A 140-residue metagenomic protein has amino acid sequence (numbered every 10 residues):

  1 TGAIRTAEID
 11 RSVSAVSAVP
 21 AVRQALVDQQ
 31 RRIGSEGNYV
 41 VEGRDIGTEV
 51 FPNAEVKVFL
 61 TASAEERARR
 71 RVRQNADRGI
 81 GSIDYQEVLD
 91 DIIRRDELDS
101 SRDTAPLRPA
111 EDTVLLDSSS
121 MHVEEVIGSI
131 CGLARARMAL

Functional and structural regions predicted by a protein language model:
T1-N38, E65, R69, D77 (+3 more regions): ATP-dependent small-molecule kinase phosphotransfer cores that center on conserved nucleotide phosphate-binding segments
I4-T6, E49-F51, P106-A110: Short, flexible turn/loop "capping" segments at secondary-structure junctions
S12, V41, D117-S118: Thr-Gly-centered strand-to-loop micro-motif
A25-F59: Phosphate/Mg2+-binding loops and adjacent switch elements in nucleotide/diphosphate-handling enzyme cores
D45-G47, A62-A68, R73, S120-V123: Conserved nucleotide-binding/hydrolysis micro-motifs of P-loop NTPases
V56, P106-V123: Phosphate-binding beta-loop-alpha motif at adenosine-nucleotide cofactor sites
S82: Conserved phosphoryl-transfer catalytic core
R135-L140: Short, charged, intrinsically disordered terminal tails
